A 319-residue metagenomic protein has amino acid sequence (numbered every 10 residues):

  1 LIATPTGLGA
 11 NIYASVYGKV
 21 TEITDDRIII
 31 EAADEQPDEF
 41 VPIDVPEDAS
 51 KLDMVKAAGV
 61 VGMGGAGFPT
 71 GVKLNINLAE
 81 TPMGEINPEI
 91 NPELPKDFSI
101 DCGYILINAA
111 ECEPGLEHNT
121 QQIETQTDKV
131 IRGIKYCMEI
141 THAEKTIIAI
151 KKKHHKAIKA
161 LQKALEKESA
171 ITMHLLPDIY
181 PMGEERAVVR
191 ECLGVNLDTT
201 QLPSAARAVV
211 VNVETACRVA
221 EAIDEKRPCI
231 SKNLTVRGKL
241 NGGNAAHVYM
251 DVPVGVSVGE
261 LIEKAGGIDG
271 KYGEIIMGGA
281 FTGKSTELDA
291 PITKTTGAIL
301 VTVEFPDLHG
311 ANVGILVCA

Functional and structural regions predicted by a protein language model:
L1, Y13-E22: Generic structural motif
L1-G9, R27-I30: Short hydrophobic beta/alpha edge segments that flank linear recognition/processing sites
K19, I23, P82-E89, H174 (+2 more regions): Residues forming the flavin
I29-I107, P114-E117: Hydrophobic alpha-helical hairpins/lids featuring a short glycine-rich hinge
I90, K232, D269, G273-A319: Ferredoxin-type iron-sulfur electron-transfer modules and their immediate structural context
G115-T125: Glycine-rich phosphate-binding "P-loop"
E124-I140: Histidine-anchored nucleotide/phosphate-binding helix
E144-V258, K264-K271, G279: Hydrophobic alpha-helical positions that pack around
